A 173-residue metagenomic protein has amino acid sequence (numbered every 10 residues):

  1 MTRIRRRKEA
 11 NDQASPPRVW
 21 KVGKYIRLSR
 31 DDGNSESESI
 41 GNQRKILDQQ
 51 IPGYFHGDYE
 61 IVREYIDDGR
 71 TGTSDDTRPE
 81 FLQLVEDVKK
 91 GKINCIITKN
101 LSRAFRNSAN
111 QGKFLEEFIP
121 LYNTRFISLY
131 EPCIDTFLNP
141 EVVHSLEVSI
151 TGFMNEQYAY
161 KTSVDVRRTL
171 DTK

Functional and structural regions predicted by a protein language model:
M1-T172: Short, structured surface patches at the beginning of a domain
